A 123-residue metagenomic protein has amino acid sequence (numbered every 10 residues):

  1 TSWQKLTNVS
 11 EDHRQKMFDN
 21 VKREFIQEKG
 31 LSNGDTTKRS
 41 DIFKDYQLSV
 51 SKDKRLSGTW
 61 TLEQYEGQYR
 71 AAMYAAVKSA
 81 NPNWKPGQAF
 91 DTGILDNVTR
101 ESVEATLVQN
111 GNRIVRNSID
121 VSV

Functional and structural regions predicted by a protein language model:
T1-V123: Type III/flagellar secretion export determinants
